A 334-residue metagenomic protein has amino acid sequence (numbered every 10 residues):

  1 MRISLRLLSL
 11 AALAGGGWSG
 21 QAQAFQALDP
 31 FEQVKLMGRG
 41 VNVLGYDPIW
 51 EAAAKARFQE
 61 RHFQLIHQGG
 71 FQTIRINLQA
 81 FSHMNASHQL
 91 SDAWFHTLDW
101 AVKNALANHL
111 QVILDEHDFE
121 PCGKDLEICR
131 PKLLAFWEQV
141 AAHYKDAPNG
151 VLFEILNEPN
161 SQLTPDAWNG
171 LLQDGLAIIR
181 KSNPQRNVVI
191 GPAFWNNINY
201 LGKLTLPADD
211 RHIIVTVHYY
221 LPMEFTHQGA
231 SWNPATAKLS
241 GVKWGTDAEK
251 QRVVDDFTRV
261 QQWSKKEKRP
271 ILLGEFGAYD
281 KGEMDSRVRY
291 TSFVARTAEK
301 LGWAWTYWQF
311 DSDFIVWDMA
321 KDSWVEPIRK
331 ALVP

Functional and structural regions predicted by a protein language model:
M1-L8: Bacterial N-terminal signal peptides that target proteins for export
G15-Q21: C-terminal segment of classical bacterial N-terminal signal peptides
Q23-T73, H88, W263: N-terminal carbohydrate-binding accessory modules
V43-F58, A80-S91, T226-R252: Acidic/histidine-rich helix-loop elements that form or flank divalent-metal/phosphate-binding sites at the catalytic
F63-Q72, L90-E116, G123-L152, L171-S182: An active-site-proximal structural segment forming one wall of the substrate-binding cleft that immediately precedes
L134-E249, D255-A278, K300-W303: Active-site region of glycoside hydrolase catalytic domains
E283-P334: Aromatic-rich peripheral "rim/lid" segments of glycoside hydrolase catalytic domains that contact and position glycan
